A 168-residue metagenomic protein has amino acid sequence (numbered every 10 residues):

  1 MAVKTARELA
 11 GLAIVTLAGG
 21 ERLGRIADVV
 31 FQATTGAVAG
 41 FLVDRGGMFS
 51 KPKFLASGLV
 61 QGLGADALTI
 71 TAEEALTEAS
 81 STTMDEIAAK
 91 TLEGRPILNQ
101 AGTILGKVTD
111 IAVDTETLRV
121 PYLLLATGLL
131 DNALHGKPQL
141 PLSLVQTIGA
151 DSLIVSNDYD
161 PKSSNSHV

Functional and structural regions predicted by a protein language model:
M1-V168: Peripheral interaction segments used for macromolecular assembly
